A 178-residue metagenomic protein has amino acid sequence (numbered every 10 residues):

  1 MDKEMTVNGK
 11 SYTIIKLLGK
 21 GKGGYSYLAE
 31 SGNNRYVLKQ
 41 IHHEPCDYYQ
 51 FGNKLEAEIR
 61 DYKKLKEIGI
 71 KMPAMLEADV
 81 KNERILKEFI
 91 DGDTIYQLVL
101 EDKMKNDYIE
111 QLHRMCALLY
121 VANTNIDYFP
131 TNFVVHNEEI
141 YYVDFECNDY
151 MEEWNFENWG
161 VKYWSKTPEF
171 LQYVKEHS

Functional and structural regions predicted by a protein language model:
M1-I15: Juxta-kinase regulatory segment immediately upstream of eukaryotic protein kinase catalytic domains
I14-L17, K22-L55: ATP-binding glycine-rich loop module of kinase domains
Y36, K71, I85, Y141-D144: Protein kinase-like catalytic core scaffold
Q50-I68: The N-lobe alphaC helix and its flanking beta3-alphaC-beta4 segment of protein kinase-like domains, centered on
F51, I70-I109: Conserved structural core of kinase catalytic domains
Y108, Y120-N125, H136-S178: C-lobe/activation-segment region of protein kinase-like
Q111-L118: Conserved hydrophobic core/spine positions of the Hanks-type protein kinase catalytic domain
Y128-F133: Hydrophobic residue at the +6 position relative to the catalytic HRD Asp in the kinase catalytic loop
